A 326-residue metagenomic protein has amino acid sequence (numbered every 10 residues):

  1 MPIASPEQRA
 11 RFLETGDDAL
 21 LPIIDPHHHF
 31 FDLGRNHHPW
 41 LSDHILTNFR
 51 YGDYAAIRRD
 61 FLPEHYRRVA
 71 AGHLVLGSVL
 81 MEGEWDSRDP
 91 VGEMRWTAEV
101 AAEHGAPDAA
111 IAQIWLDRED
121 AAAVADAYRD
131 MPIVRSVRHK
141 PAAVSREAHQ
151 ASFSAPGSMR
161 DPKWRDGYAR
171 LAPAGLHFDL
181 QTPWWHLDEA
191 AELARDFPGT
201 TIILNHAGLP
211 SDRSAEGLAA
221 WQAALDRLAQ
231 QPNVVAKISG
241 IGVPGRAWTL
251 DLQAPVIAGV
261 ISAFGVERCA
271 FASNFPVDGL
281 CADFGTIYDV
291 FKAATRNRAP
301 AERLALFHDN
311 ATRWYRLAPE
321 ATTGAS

Functional and structural regions predicted by a protein language model:
M1-I24, R35-H37, S42-R68, G77 (+3 more regions): Mid-to-C-terminal alpha-helical segments outside catalytic/metal-binding sites
P2-F12, R88-W185, E192, K237-P244: Active-site gating/metal-coordination segments in enzymes
I3, P39, F153-A270, G324-A325: Catalytic pocket-lining loop regions of alpha/beta-barrel enzymes, especially the amidohydrolase/enolase/GH5 lineages
L20-P22, H73-V79, E103-A109, M131-R135 (+4 more regions): Short, well-ordered coil/turn segments that N-cap beta-strands
I23-R35, L204-A207: Histidine-centered catalytic micro-motifs
H27, S78, A110, L171 (+5 more regions): Conserved, mostly hydrophobic/aromatic
H28-H29, G83, P141, A207 (+1 more regions): Active-site metal-binding loops of divalent metal-dependent hydrolases
I45-R59, E64-D86, A106-W115, R135-A142 (+1 more regions): Divalent metal-dependent hydrolysis catalytic cores, especially in the metallo-beta-lactamase
